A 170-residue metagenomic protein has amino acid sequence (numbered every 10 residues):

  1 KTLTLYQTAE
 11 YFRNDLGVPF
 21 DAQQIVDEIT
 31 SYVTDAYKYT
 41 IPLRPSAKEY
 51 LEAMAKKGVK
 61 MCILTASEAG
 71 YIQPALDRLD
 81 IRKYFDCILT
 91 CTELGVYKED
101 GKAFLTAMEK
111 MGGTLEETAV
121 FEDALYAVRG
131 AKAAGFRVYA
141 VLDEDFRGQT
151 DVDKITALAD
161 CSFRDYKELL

Functional and structural regions predicted by a protein language model:
K1-K57: N-terminal helical cap/lid subdomain that shapes the substrate entry/recognition surface in HAD-like hydrolases
I41, I63, E117-A119: Residue-level marker of alpha-helix boundaries and capping positions
E52-A55, A69, Q73-L170: Asp-based, Mg2+/Mn2+-dependent phosphohydrolase catalytic module
K60-C62, R137: Proline-centered loop/turn at the N-terminus of a beta-strand
T65-S67: Conserved phosphate-coupling serine/threonine residues in phosphotransfer and NTP-handling enzymes
